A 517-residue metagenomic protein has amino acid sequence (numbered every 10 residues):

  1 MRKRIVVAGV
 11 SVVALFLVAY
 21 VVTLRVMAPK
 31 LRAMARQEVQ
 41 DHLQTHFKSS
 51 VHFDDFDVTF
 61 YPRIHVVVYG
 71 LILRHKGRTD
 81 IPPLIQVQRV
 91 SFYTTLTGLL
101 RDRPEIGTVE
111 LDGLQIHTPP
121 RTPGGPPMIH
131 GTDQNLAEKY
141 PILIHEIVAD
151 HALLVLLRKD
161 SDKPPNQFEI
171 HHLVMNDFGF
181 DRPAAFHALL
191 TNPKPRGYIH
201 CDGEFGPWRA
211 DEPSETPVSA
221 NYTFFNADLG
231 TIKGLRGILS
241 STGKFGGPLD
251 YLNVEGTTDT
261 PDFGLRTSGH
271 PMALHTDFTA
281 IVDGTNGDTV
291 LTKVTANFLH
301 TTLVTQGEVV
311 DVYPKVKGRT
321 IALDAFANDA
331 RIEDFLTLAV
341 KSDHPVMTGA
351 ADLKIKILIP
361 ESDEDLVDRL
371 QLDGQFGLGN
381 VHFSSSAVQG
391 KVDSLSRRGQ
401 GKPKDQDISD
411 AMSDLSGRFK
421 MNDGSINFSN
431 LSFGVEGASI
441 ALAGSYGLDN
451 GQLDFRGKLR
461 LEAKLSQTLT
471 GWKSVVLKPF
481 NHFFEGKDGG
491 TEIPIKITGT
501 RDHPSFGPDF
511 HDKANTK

Functional and structural regions predicted by a protein language model:
M1-A14: N-terminal Sec-pathway targeting helices
R4-V6, T45-S49, F60, L99 (+11 more regions): Membrane-proximal interfacial segments on either side of biological membranes
V18-R121: Terminal hydrophobic membrane-targeting helix
V58-Y61, N297-L299, G434: A short beta-turn/loop motif at secondary-structure boundaries
T122-M128: A short alpha->loop->secondary-structure connector
F186-A188, F224-A227, D288-A296, I426-L431: Transmembrane beta-strand segments that form the barrel wall of outer-membrane beta-barrel proteins
M412-S416: Generic long, charged, amphipathic alpha-helical segments
F419-N427, S432-S439, D449: Extended serine/threonine-enriched, polar tracts that run as long, contiguous segments within proteins
